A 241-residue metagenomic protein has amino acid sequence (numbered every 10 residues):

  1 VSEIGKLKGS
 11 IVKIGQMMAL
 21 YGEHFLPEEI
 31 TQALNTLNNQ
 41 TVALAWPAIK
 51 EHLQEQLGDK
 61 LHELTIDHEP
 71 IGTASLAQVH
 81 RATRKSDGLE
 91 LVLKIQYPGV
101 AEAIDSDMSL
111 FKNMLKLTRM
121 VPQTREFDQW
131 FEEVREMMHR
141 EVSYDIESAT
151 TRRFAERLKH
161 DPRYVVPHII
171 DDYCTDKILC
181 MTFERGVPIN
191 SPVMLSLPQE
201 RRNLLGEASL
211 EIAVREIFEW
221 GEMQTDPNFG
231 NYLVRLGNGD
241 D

Functional and structural regions predicted by a protein language model:
V1-E216, G221, L233-D241: Broad phosphate/nucleotide-binding scaffolds in NTP-utilizing and phosphate-metabolizing enzymes
E222-F229: Catalytic-loop of the protein kinase fold
